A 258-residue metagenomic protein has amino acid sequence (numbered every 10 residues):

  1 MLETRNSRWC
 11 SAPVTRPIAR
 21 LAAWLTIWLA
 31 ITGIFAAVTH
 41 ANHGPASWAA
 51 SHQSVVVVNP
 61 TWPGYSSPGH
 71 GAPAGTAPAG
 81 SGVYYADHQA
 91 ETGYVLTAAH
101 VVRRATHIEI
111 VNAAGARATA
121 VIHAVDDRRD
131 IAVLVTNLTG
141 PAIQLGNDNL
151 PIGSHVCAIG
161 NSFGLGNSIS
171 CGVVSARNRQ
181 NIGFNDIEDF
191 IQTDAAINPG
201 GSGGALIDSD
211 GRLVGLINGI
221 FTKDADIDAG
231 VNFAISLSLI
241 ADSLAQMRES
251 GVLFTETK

Functional and structural regions predicted by a protein language model:
A22-G33: Bacterial N-terminal signal peptides
N42-A50, S209, L213-K258: C-terminal cap/linker of serine protease catalytic domains
A50-G71: A short, Trp-centered hydrophobic/proline-enriched beta-strand micro-motif
P63-G64, A79, A86-N167, A241 (+1 more regions): Conserved active-site neighborhood of the chymotrypsin/trypsin-like protease fold
S67-T76, H123-D130, R177-I191, K223-I227 (+1 more regions): Gly/Ser-enriched beta-turn/beta-hairpin loop segments
V83, I197-I217: Catalytic nucleophile loop of clan PA
T97-R103, S175-A176, P199, G215-T222 (+1 more regions): Short beta->alpha transition motifs characteristic of CBS
I143-D148, I152-E188, N198, I220-D228 (+1 more regions): Flexible, gly/ser-rich surface segments that form the specificity/activation loops bordering the active-site cleft
